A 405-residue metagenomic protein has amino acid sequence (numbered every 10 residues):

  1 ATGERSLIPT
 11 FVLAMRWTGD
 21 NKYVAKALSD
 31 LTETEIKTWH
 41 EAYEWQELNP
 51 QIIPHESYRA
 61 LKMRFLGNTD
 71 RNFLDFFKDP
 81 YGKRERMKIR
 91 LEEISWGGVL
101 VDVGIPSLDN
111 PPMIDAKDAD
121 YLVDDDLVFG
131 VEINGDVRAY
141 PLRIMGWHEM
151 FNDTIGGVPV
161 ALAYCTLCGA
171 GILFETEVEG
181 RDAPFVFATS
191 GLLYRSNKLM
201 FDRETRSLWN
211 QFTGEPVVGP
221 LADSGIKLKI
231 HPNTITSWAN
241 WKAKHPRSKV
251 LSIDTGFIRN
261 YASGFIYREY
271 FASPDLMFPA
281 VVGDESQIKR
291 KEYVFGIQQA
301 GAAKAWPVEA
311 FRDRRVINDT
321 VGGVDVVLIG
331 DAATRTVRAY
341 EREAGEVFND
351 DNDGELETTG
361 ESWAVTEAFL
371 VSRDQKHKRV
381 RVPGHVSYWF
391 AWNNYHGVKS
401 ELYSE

Functional and structural regions predicted by a protein language model:
T2-L7, G19, D30-T38: Alpha-helix capping and inter-helical loop/turn segments
V12-A14, Y23, E33, K37-E405: Mid-to-C-terminal functional-domain signal that highlights helix-capping/loop sites within ligand-binding modules
